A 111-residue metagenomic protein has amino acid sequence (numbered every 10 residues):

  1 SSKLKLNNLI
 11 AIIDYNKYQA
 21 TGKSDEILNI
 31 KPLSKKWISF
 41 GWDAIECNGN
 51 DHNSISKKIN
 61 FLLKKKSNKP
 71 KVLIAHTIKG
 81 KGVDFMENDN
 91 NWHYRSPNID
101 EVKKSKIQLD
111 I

Functional and structural regions predicted by a protein language model:
S1-I111: Glycine-rich ThDP/TPP pyrophosphate-binding loop and its adjacent helix/strand module within ThDP-dependent enzymes
